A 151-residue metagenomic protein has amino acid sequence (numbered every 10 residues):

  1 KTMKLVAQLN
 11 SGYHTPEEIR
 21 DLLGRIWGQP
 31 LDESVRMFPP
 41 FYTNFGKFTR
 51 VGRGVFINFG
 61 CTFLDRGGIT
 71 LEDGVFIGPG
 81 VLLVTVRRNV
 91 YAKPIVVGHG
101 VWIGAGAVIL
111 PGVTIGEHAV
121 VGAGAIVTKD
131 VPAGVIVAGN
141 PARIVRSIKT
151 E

Functional and structural regions predicted by a protein language model:
K1, L83-R88: Short, intrinsically disordered, charge-balanced linker/junction segments flanking boundaries in proteins
K1-S34, A142-E151: Terminal amphipathic alpha-helical/low-complexity segments used for targeting or macromolecular assembly
E33, F38-P39, N44-K47, G52-R53 (+13 more regions): Left-handed beta-helix
R87-R88, V113, S147-K149: Conserved catalytic-core motifs of eukaryotic protein kinase domains, centered on the activation segment
